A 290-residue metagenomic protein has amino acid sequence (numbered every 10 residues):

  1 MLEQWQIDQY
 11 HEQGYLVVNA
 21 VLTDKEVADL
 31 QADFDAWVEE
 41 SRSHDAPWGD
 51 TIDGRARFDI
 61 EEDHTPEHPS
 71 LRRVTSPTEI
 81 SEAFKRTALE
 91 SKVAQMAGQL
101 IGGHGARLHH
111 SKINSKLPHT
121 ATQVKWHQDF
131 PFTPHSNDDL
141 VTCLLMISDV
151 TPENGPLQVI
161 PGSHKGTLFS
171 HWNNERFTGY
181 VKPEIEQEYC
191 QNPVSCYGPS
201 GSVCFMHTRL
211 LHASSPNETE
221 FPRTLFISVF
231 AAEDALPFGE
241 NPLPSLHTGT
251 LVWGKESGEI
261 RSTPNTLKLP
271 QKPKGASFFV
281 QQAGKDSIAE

Functional and structural regions predicted by a protein language model:
M1-E12, N19-W126, F132, N241 (+1 more regions): Non-heme Fe(II)-dependent double-stranded beta-helix
D8, V150-L211: Double-stranded beta-helix
E40-H44, W48, E62-D63, V203 (+1 more regions): Non-heme Fe(II)/2-oxoglutarate
G103-A106, F130-H135, I147-P156, G162-H164: Active-site region of the double-stranded beta-helix
K112, L117, Q128, L145-D149 (+1 more regions): Short, structured patches in soluble enzyme cores that scaffold and shape functional sites
P118, I160-T167, V229-A235: Short edge-strand/loop segments of extracellular domains
D129-P131, L140, T208, A213-N217: Glycine-rich phosphate/pyrophosphate-binding beta-alpha loops
P134-P152, Y197-G198, V229-A232: Short, conserved beta-strand element in jelly-roll/cupin
